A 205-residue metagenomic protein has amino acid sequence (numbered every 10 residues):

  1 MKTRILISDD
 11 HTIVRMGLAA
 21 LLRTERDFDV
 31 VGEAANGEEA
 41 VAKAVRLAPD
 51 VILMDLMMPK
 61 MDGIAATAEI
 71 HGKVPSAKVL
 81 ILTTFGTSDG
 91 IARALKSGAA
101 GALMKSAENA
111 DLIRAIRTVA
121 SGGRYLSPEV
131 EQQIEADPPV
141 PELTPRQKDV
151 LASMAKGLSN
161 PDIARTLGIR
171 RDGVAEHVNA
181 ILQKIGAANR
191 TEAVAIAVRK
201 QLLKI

Functional and structural regions predicted by a protein language model:
S8-D9, A34, I52: Conserved sequence signature across two-component system core domains
D9, D55, T83: Active-site residues of response regulator receiver
V14, P59: The feature encodes the CheY-like receiver
N36-E39, K60-A65: Acidic catalytic/metal-coordinating carboxylates
A42, I64-S76: Short amphipathic alpha-helix used as the core "switch/output" element in two-component signaling
L47-L53: Active-site beta3 strand of CheY-like receiver
D89-D149, L202: Short, flexible helix-to-coil linker/hinge segments that flank and couple to helix-turn-helix
S159-E192: Recognition helix of helix-turn-helix DNA-binding domains
